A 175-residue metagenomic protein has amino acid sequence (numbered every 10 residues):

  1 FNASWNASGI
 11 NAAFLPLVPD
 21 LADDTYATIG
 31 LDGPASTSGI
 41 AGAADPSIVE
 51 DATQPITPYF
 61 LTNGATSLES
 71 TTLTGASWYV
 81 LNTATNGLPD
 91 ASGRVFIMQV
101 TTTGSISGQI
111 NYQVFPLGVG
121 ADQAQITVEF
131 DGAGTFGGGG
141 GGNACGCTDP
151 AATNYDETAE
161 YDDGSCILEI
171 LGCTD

Functional and structural regions predicted by a protein language model:
F1-D175: Primarily marks secretory-pathway-exposed extracellular/lumenal segments that are disulfide- and glycosylation-prone
